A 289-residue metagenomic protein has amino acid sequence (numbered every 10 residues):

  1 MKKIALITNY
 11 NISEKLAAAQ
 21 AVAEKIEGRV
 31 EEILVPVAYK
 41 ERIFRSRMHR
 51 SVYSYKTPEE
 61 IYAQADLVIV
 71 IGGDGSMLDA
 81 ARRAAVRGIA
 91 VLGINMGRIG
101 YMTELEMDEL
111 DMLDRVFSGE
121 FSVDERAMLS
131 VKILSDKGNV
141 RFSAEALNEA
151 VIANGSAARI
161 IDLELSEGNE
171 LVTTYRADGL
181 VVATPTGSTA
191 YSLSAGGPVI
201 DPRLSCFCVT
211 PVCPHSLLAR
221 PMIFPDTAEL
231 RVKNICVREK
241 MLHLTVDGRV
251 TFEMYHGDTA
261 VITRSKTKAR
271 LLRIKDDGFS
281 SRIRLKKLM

Functional and structural regions predicted by a protein language model:
M1-L67, D108-S122, I133-A144: ATP/NTP phosphate-donor binding region
L6, V70, V182: Redox-cofactor binding/interface segments in oxidoreductases and associated redox assembly factors
N9, I69, G73, N95 (+2 more regions): A residue-level signal for conserved active-site and pocket-lining positions in enzyme catalytic cores
K15-L16, G75-A80, T189-S194: Short glycine/serine/threonine-rich phosphate/pyrophosphate-binding segments that cradle anionic phosphate groups
V70, S76-M96, T103-E106: Glycine-rich phosphate/dinucleotide-binding loop and adjoining beta-alpha-beta core of small-molecule
R98-D178: Catalytic core of DAGKc-family lipid kinases
A144, I152, G168-L171, A219-M289: ATP/nucleoside-binding phosphotransfer catalytic cores, i.e., glycine-rich phosphate-binding loops
E170-A177, V181-L218: Gly/Ser/Thr-rich active-site loops/lids in small-molecule metabolic enzymes that frequently grip phosphoryl groups
